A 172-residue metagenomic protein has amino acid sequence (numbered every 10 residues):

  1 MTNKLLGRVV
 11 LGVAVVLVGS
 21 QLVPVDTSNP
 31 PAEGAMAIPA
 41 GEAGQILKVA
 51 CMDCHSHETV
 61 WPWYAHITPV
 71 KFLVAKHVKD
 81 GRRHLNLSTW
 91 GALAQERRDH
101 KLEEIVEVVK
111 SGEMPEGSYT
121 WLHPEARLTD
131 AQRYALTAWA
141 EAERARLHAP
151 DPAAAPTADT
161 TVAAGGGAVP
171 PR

Functional and structural regions predicted by a protein language model:
G7-P24: Hydrophobic membrane-insertion alpha-helices, especially the h-region of bacterial N-terminal signal peptides
D26-L47: Electrostatic cytochrome c docking/interface patches
E42, I46, P69, L73 (+5 more regions): Extracytoplasmic/secreted proteins, especially bacterial periplasmic and envelope-associated proteins
L47-T59, M114, L136: The canonical Cys-X-X-Cys-His
W63-P69: Short cysteine/histidine-rich zinc-coordinating motifs and their immediately flanking basic loops
F72-L122: Extracytoplasmic electron-transfer domains, predominantly the class I c-type cytochrome c fold
S111-M114, S118-D151: C-terminal capping alpha-helices of c-type cytochrome domains
